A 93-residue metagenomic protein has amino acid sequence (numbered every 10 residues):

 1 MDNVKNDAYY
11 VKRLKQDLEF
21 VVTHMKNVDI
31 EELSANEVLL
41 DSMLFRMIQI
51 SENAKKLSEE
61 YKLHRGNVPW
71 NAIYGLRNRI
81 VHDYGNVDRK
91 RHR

Functional and structural regions predicted by a protein language model:
M1-R93: Solvent-exposed interaction patches of small proteins and small membrane subunits
